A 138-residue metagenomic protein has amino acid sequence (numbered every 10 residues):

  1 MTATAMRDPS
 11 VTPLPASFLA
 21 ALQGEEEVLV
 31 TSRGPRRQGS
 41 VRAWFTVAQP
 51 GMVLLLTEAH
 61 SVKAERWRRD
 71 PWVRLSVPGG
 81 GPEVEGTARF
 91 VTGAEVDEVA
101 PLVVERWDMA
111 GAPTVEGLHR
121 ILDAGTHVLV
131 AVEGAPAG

Functional and structural regions predicted by a protein language model:
M1-V28: Extreme N-terminal tail/first-helix region
T2-S10, G80-G138: Charged, gly/pro-rich active-site loop segments
P15-A16, S61, V115: Structural motif corresponding to alpha-helix initiation and N-cap regions
F18-L19, A64, H119: Short amphipathic alpha-helical segments and helix-helix/interface helices
A20-Q23, R68-R69, L122: Alpha-helix boundary recognition
E25-A59, E65, V73-L75, V84: Short beta-strand segments
A59-H60, P71, G79, A88-F90: A short beta-strand motif that forms part of the nucleic acid-binding face of small beta-barrel RNA-binding folds
K63-D70, D97: A short, polar/proline- and glycine-enriched secondary-structure boundary/capping micro-motif
